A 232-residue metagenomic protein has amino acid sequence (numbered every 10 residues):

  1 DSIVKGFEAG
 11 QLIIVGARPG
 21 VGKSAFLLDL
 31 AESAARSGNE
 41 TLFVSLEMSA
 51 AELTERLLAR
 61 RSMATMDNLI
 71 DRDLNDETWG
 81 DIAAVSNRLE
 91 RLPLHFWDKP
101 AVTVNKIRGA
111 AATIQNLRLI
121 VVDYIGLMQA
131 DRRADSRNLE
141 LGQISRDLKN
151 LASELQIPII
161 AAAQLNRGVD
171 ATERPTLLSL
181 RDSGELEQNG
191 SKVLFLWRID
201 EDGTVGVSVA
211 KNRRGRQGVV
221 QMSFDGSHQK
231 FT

Functional and structural regions predicted by a protein language model:
D1-S2, A25, D29, S33-N116 (+3 more regions): Cytosolic-facing regulatory segments adjacent to core modules
E8-I13, N39: Pre-Walker A (Motif I) flank of P-loop NTPase domains
G16-A17: The Walker A (P-loop) glycine that initiates the GxxxxGKT/S ATP-binding motif of P-loop NTPases
G22: Conserved glycine(s) of the Walker
L46-M48, A161-Q164: Conserved H-loop
T103-I120, A134, R146-Q156, R167-T232: C-terminal regions of RecA-like/P-loop NTPase motor modules
Y124: Walker B catalytic acidic pair
Q129-R137: Conserved ATPase-coupling elements of RecA-like P-loop NTPase cores
